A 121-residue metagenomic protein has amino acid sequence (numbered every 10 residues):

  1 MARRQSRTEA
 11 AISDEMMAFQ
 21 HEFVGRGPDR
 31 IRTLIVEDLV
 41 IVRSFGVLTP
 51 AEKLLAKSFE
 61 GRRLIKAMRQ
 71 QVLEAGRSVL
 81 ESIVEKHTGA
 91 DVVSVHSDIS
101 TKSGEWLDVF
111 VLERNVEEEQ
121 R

Functional and structural regions predicted by a protein language model:
M1-R121: Interaction-mediating elements
